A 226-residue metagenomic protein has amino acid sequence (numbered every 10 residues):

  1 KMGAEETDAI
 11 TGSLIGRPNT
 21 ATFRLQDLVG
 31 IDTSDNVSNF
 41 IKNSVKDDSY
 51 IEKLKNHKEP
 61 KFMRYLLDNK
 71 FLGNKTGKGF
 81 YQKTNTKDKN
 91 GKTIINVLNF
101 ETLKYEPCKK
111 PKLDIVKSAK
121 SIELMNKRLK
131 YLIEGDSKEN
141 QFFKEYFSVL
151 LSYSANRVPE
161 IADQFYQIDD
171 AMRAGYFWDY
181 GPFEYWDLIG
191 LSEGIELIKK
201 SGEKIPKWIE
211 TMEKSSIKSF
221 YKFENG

Functional and structural regions predicted by a protein language model:
K1-G226: N-terminal glycine-rich phosphate-binding loop for ADP-containing cofactors
